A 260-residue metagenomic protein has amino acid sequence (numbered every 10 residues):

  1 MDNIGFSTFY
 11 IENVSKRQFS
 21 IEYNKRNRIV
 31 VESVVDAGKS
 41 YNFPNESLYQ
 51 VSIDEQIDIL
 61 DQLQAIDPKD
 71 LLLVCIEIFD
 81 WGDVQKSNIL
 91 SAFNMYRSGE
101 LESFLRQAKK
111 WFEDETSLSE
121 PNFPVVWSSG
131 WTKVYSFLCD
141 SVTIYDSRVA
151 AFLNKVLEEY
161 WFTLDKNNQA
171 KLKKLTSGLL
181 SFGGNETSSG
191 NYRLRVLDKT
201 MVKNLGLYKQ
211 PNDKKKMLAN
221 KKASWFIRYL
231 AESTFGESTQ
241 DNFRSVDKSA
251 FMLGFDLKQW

Functional and structural regions predicted by a protein language model:
M1-E32, S147-V156, Y160-W260: C-terminal accessory module of base-excision DNA glycosylases/AP lyases that mediates lesion recognition and DNA
S7-S119: Long, highly charged, low-complexity intrinsically disordered interaction regions that mediate electrostatic DNA/RNA
L63, I78-Q85, Y135-S141, L153-V156 (+3 more regions): Generic structural signal for hydrophobic core residues of well-folded globular domains
F93-Y96, L105-W111, E120-V125, A170 (+3 more regions): Catalytic cores of nucleic-acid editing and processing enzymes, centered on the cytidine/adenosine deaminase
D114, W131, C139-T143, K155-F162: Alpha-helix capping at helix-to-loop junctions
E115-C139: Helix-hairpin-helix
